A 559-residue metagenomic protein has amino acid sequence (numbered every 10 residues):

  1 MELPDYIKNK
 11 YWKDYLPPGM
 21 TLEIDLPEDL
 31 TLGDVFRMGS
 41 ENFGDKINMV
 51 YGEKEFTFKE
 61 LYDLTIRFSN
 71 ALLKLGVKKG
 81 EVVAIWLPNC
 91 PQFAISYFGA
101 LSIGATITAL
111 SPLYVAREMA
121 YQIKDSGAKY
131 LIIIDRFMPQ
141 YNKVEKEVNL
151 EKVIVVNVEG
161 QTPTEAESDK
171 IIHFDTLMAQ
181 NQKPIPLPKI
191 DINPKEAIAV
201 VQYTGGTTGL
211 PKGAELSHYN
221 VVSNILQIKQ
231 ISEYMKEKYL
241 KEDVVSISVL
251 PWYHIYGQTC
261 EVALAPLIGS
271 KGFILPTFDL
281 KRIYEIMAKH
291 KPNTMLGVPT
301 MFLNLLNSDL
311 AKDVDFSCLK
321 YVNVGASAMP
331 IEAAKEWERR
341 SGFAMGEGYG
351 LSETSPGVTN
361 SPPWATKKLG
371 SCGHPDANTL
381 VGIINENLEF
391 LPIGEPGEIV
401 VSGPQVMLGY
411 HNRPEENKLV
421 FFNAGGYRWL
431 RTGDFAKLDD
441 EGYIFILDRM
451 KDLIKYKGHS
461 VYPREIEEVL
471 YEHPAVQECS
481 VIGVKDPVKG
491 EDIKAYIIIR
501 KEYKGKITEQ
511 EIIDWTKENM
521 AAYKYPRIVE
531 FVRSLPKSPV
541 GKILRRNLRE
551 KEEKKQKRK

Functional and structural regions predicted by a protein language model:
M1-P4, L75, S102-Q180, K501: Structural core segment of the AMP-binding/adenylate-forming
I24-E28, G33-R37, D45-C90, A94-F98 (+2 more regions): Conserved AMP-binding/adenylate-forming core of the ANL superfamily
T57-K59, A199-L226: Conserved AMP-binding A3 loop
Y114-R117, Y121, L131-F137, A288 (+7 more regions): AMP-binding/adenylate-forming catalytic core of the ANL superfamily
N181-Y203, L210, K236-V245: Conserved pre-ATP/AMP-binding loop-to-beta segment of ANL
V222-V245, Y253-T294, S308: Conserved AMP-binding/adenylation subdomain of ANL enzymes
P292-G297, L306-K367, L380: Gly/Ser/Thr-rich phosphate-binding loop
H374-N378, E389-F421, H459-V461: Conserved ATP/PPi-binding loop(s) of AMP-dependent carboxylate-activating enzymes
